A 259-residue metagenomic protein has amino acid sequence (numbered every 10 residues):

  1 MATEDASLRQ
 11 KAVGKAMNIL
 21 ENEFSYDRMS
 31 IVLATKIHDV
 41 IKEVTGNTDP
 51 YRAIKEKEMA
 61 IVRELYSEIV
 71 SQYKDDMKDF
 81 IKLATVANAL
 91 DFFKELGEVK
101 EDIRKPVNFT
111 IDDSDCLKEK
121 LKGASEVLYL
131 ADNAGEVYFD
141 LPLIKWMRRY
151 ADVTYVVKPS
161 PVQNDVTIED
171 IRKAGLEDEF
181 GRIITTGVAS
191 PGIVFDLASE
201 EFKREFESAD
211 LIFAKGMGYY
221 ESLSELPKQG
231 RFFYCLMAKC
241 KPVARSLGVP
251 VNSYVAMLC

Functional and structural regions predicted by a protein language model:
M1-A124: Electropositive, gly/pro-rich neighborhoods at or near active sites that engage anionic ligands
T110-S114, D140, A198: Amphipathic coiled-coil/heptad-repeat helices and related helical stalk/stem segments that mediate oligomerization
D115-L117, L128-F139, K158-P159: Short, surface-exposed recognition loops or helix-turn segments adjacent to catalytic cores
K118, L141-K145, F202-K203: Short amphipathic alpha-helical segments and helix-helix/interface helices
S125-E126, A151-Y155, R231: Residues at the starts of beta-strands that form the adenosine-phosphate
E126-L128, D210-L211: Structural motif
A134-Y155: Histidine-anchored nucleotide/phosphate-binding helix
V157-P159, Q163-V166, K173-C259: C-terminal functional extensions of proteins
